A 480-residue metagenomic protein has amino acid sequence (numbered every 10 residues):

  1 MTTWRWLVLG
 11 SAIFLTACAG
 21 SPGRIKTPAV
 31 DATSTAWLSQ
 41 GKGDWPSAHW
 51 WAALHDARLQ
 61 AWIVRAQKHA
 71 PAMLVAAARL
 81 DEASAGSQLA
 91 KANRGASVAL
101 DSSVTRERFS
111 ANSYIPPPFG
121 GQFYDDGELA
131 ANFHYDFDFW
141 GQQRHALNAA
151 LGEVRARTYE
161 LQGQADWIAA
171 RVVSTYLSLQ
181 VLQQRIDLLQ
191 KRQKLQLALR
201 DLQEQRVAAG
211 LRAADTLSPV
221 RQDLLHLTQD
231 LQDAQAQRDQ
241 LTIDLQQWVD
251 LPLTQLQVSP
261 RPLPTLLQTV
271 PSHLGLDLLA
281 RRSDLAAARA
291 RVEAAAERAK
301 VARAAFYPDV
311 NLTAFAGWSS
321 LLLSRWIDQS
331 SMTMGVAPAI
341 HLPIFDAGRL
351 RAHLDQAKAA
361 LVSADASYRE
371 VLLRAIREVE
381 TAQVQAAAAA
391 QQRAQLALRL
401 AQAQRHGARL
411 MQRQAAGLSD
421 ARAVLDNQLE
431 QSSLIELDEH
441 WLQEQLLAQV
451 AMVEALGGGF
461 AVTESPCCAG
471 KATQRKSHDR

Functional and structural regions predicted by a protein language model:
T2-K68, L151, Q235-A280, L322 (+1 more regions): Terminal intrinsically disordered/low-complexity segments used for targeting and assembly
F14-A17, L195, I340-H341: Hydrophobic membrane-targeting signal helices
H49, H55, W62, A77 (+5 more regions): Small/polar-residue-enriched beta-strand and adjacent coil segments characteristic of outer-membrane beta-barrel
A78, E82-A85: Membrane-embedded segments
Q143, G152, Y159-L274, Q385 (+6 more regions): Periplasmic alpha-helical coiled-coil/stalk elements that build and connect Gram-negative outer-membrane
L312, I340, A357, A364 (+10 more regions): Hydrophobic, well-ordered secondary-structure elements that form the walls of internal hydrophobic environments
